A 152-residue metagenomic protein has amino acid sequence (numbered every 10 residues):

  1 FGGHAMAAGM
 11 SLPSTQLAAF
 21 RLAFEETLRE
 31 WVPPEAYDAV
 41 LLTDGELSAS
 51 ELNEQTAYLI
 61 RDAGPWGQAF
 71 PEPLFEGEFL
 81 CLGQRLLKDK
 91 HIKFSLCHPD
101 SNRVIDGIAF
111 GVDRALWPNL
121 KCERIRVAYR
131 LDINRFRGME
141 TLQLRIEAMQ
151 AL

Functional and structural regions predicted by a protein language model:
F1-L152: Acidic, two-metal ion nucleic-acid-processing modules in DNA metabolism proteins
